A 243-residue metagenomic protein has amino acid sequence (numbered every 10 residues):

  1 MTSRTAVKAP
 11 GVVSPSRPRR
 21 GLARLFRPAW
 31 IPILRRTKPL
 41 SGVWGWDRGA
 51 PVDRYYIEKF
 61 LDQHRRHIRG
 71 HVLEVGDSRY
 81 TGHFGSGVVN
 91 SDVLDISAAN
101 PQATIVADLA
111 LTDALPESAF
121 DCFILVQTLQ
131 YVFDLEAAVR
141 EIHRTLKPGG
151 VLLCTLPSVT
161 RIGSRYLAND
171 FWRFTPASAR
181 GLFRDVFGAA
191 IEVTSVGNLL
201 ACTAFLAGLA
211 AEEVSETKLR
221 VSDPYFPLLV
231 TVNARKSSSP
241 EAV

Functional and structural regions predicted by a protein language model:
R4, P10, Q63, V89 (+1 more regions): A C-terminal cap/extension of S-adenosyl-L-methionine-dependent methyltransferases that defines the acceptor-substrate
S16-R66: Class I SAM-dependent methyltransferase Rossmann-like catalytic core, especially the SAM/SAH-binding loop
R48, G163-L182: Acceptor-substrate binding/catalytic loop of class I
H67-Y80: Conserved class I S-adenosyl-L-methionine
A107-F123: A short acidic, Gly/Pro-enriched loop at the edge of an enzyme's catalytic core that lines a small-molecule cofactor
D121-D134: A short SAM/SAH-binding and catalytic strip from SAM-dependent methyltransferases
E136-V151: A short glycine-rich, Lys/Arg-flanked "PGG" loop and its adjoining helix->strand segment in the class I
C154-L156: Acidic carboxylate diad motif detector
